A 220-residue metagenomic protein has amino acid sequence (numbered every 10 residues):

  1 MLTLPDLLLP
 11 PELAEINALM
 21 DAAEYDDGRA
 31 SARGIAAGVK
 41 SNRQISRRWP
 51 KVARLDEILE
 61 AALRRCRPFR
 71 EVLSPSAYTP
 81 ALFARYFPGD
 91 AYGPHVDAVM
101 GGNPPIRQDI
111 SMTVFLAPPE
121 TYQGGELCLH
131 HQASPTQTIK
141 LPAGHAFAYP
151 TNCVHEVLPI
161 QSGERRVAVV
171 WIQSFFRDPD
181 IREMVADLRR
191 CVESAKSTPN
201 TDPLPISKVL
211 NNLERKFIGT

Functional and structural regions predicted by a protein language model:
M1-P75, I181-T220: Non-heme Fe(II)/2-oxoglutarate
R67-A186: Catalytic core of non-heme Fe(II) oxygenases with the double-stranded beta-helix
